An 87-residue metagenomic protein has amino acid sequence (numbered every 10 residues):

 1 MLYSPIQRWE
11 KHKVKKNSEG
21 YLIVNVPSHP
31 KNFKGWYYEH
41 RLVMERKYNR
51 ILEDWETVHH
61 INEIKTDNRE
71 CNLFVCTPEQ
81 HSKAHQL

Functional and structural regions predicted by a protein language model:
M1-K31, K65, P78-L87: Secondary-structure boundary/linker elements at domain or insertion junctions
F33-L87: Short, cationic Gly/His-enriched loop motifs
